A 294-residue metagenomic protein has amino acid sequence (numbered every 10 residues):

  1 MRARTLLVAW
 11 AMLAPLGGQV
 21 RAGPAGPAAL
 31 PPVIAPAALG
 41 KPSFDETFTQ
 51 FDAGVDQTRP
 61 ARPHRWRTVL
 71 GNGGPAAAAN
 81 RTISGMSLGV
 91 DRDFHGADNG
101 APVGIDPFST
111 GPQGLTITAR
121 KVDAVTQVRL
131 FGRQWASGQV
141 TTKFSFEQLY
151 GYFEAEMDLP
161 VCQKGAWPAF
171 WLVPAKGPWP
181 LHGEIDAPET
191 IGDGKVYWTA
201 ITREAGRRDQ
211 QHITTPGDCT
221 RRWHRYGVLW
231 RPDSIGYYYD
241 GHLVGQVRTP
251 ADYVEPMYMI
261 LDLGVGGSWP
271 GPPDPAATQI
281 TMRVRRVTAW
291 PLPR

Functional and structural regions predicted by a protein language model:
M1-L7: Bacterial N-terminal signal peptides that target proteins for export
V8-P15: Bacterial N-terminal signal peptides
G18-A22: Boundary at the C-terminal end of the N-terminal hydrophobic targeting segment
G23-R294: GH16 jelly-roll
